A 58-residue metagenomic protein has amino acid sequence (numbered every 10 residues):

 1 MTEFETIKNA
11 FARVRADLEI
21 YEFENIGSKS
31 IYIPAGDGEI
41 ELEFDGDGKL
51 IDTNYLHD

Functional and structural regions predicted by a protein language model:
M1-S28, L56-D58: N-terminal acidic leader/helix
G27-D58: Detector for the mature cores of small, proteolytically processed and post-translationally modified peptide effectors
